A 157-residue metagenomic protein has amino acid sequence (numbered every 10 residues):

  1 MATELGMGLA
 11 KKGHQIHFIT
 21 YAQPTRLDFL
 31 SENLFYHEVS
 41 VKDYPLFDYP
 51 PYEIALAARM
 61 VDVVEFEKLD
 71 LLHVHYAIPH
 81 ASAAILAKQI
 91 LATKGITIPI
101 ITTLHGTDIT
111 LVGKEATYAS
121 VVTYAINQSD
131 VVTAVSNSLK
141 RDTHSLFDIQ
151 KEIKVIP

Functional and structural regions predicted by a protein language model:
M1-T25, L30-H37, E67, V131: N-terminal subdomain of nucleotide-sugar transferases
P24, P79-H80, S138-K140: Alpha-helix capping/helix-boundary segments
H37-V39, I156: Hydrophobic residues at beta-strand termini and immediately following loops that shape nucleotide-binding pockets
P45-L72, A81-S82, L86, A116-S120 (+1 more regions): An amphipathic, basic-hydrophobic alpha-helix
L91-I101, T107-A125, R141: Nucleotide-sugar donor phosphate/pyrophosphate-binding loop at the beta->alpha transition of glycosyltransferases
T97-I101, V131, E152: Proline-centered loop/turn at the N-terminus of a beta-strand
Q128-S136: A short beta-strand/loop micro-motif in the catalytic core of glycosyltransferases that engages the nucleotide-sugar
K140-P157: Helix-loop-beta element that forms the nucleotide-linked donor phosphate-binding surface in glycosyltransferases
